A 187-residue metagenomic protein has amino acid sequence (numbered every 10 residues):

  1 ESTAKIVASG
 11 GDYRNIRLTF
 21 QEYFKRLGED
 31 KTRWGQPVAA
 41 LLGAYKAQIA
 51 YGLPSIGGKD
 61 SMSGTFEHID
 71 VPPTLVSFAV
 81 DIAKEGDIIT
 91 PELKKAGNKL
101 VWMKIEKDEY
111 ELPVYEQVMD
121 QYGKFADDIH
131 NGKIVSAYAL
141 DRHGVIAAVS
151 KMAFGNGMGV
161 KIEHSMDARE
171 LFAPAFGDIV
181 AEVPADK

Functional and structural regions predicted by a protein language model:
E1-Y115: Glycine-rich phosphate/pyrophosphate-binding loop regions near the starts of catalytic domains
R33, P37-A47, Y51, I56 (+3 more regions): Glycine-/charge-enriched secondary-structure boundary and capping motifs
E92-A96, Q117, V149-G157: Short, solvent-exposed amphipathic alpha-helical segments in soluble enzyme and RNA/protein-processing domains
Y110-D127: Short, compositionally biased
